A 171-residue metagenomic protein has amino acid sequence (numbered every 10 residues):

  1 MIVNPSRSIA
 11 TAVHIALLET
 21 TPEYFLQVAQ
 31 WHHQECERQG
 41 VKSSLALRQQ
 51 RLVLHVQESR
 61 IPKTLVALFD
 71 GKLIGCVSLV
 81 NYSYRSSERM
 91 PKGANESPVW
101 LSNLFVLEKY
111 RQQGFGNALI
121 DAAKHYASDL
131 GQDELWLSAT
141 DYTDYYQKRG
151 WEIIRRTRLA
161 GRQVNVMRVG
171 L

Functional and structural regions predicted by a protein language model:
M1-Q27: Conserved N-terminal entry element of GNAT/NAT acetyltransferase domains
A29-S43: Helix-loop element at the rim of GNAT/NAT acetyltransferase active sites that forms part of the acceptor-substrate
G40-F69: Active-site rim helix/loop that mediates acceptor-substrate recognition in acyltransferases
T64-V66, K72-Y82, S87-M90, W100 (+1 more regions): Conserved beta-strand in the GNAT
Y110, G114-A122: Conserved acetyl-CoA pyrophosphate-binding loop and the N-cap/start of the following alpha-helix in GNAT-like
D133, L137-Y142, R155-L171: C-terminal "cap" of GNAT-fold acetyltransferases
Q147-T157: Conserved acetyl-CoA-binding loop of GNAT-fold acetyltransferases
